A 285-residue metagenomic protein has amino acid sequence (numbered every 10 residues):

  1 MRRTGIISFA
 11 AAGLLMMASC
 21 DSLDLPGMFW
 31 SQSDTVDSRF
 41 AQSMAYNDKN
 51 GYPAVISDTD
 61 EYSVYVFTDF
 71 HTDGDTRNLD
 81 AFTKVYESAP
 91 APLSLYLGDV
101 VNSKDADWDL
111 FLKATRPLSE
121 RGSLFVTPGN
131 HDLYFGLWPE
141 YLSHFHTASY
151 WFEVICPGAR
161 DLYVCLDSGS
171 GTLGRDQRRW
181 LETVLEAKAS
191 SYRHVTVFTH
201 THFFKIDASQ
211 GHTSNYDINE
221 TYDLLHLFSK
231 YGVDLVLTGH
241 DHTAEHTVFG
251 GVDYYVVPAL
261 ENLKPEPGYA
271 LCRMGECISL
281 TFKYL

Functional and structural regions predicted by a protein language model:
M1-I7: Bacterial N-terminal signal peptides that target proteins for export
M16-S19: C-terminal motif of bacterial Sec signal peptides marking the signal peptidase cleavage site
D21-D109: N-terminal active-site segment of His-dependent metallophosphoesterases
S33-D48, A106-H194, S214-K230, L235 (+1 more regions): Extended active-site neighborhood of metal-dependent phosphoesterases/phosphodiesterases
V64, S94, Y163, V195-T196: Hydrophobic beta-strand anchors of alpha/beta hydrolase catalytic cores
D69, G98-D99, G129-N130, H200 (+1 more regions): Active-site glycine-centered loops adjacent to acidic/histidine catalytic or metal-binding residues that shape
K188-A208: Short acidic, glycine-rich surface-loop motifs adjacent to enzyme active sites
T196-F203, D234-A244: Histidine-centered catalytic micro-motifs
